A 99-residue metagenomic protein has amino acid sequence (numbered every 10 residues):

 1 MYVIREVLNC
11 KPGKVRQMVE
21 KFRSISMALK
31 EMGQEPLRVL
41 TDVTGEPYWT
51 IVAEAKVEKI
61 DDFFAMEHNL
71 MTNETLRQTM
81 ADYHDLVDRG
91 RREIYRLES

Functional and structural regions predicted by a protein language model:
M1-Y2, S99: Absolute protein N-terminus
Y2-N9, R38-L70: Short, well-ordered beta-strand segments in beta-rich or mixed alpha/beta enzyme and ligand-binding folds
V3-V7, I25-L29, E54-A55, K59-I60 (+2 more regions): General detector of folded, globular domains
K11-G13, E58-I60, L97-S99: Generic structural motif
K14-V39, M71, T75-T79: Short amphipathic alpha-helical segments
M18, K59-I60, T79, R91: A general marker of short, structured functional hotspots
M32-V52, T75-S99: Glycine-rich beta-strand-turn "strand-cap" elements at beta-sheet edges
